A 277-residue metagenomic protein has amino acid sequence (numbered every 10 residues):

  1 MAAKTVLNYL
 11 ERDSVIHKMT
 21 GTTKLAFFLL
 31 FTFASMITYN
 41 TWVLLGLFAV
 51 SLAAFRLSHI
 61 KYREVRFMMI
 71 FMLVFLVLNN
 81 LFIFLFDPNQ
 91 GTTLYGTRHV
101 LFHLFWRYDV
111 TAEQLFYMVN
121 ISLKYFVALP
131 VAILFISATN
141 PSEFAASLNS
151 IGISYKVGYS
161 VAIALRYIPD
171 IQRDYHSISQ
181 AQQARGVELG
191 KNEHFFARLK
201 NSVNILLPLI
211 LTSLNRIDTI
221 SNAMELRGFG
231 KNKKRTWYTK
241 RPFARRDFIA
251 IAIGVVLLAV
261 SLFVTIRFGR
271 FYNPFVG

Functional and structural regions predicted by a protein language model:
M1-T41, A49-L52, R56, R173-G277: Transmembrane alpha-helix interface motif
D13, M36, I60-E64, F105 (+3 more regions): Membrane-helix interfacial "entry" motifs
N40-L47, E64-F67: Short, aromatic-rich membrane-interface segments at the entry and exit of alpha-helical transmembrane domains
T41, K61, I153-V157: Membrane-helix interface segments
A49, K61, F71-V74: Hydrophobic alpha-helical segments of polytopic membrane proteins
F55-I60, A138-T139: Structural signal for the C-terminal ends of transmembrane alpha-helices and the immediately following loop
M69-E188, N192-F195: Juxtamembrane/interface alpha-helical elements of multi-pass membrane proteins
